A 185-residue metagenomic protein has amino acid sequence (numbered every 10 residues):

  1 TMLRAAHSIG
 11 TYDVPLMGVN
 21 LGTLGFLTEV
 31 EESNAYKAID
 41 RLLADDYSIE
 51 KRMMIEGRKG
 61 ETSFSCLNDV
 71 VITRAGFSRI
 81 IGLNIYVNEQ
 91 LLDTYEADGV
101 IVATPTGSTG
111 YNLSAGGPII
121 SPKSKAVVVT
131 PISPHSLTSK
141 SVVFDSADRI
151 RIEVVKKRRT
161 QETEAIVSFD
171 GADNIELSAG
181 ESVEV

Functional and structural regions predicted by a protein language model:
T1, L24, T106-T109: Short glycine-rich anion-binding loops that position phosphate/pyrophosphate groups of nucleotides and phosphorylated
L3-T11, N112-G116: Short Gly/Thr/Asp-enriched flexible loops that form oxyanion-binding sites at enzyme active sites
D13-P15: Proline-centered loop/turn at the N-terminus of a beta-strand
L24-D98: Catalytic core of DAGKc-family lipid kinases
K51-I55, C66-N68, R79-L83, D98-V100 (+5 more regions): A generic structural signal for short beta-strands and their flanking turns/coil linkers
F64, I72, F77, N88-L91 (+1 more regions): ATP/nucleoside-binding phosphotransfer catalytic cores, i.e., glycine-rich phosphate-binding loops
T94-A97, V102-T138: Gly/Ser/Thr-rich active-site loops/lids in small-molecule metabolic enzymes that frequently grip phosphoryl groups
